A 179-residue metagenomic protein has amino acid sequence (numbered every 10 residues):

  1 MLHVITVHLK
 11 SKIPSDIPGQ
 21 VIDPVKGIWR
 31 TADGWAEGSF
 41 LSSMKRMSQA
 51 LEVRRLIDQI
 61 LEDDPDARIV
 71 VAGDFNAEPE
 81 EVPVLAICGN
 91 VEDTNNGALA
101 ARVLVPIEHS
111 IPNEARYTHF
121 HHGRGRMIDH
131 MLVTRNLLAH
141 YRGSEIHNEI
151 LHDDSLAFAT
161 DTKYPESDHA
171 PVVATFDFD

Functional and structural regions predicted by a protein language model:
M1-P14: Structured beta-strand-rich core segments of catalytic domains in phosphoester-bond hydrolases
K10-K12, K26, K45, K163: Context-gated lysine
I13-D16, H140-Y141: Short, solvent-exposed loop/turn elements at domain surfaces
S15-S43: A solvent-exposed, charged loop/short amphipathic helix patch at secondary-structure junctions
A36-P65: A long, amphipathic alpha-helix that forms part of the scaffold/cap immediately adjacent to metal-dependent active
R55-V70, F75-D179: Metal-dependent phosphoester-hydrolase catalytic domains
